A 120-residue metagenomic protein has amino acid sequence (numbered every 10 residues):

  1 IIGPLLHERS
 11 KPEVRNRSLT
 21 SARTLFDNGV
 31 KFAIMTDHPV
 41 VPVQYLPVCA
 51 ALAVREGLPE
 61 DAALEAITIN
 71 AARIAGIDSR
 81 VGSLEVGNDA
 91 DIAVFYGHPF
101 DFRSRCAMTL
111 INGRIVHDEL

Functional and structural regions predicted by a protein language model:
G3-F95: His/Asp/Glu-enriched, well-ordered alpha-helical/loop segment that forms or immediately abuts the divalent-metal
E85-L120: C-terminal cap of metal-dependent C-N hydrolases
